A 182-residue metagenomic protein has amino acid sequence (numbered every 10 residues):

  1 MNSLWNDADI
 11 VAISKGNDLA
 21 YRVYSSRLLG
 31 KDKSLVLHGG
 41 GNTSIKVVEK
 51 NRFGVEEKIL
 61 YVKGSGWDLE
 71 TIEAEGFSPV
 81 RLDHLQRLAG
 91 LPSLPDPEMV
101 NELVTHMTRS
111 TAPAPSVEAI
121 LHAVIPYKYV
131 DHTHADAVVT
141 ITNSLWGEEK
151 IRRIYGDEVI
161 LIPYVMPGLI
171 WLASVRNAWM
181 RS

Functional and structural regions predicted by a protein language model:
M1-S182: Glycine-rich flexible loops
